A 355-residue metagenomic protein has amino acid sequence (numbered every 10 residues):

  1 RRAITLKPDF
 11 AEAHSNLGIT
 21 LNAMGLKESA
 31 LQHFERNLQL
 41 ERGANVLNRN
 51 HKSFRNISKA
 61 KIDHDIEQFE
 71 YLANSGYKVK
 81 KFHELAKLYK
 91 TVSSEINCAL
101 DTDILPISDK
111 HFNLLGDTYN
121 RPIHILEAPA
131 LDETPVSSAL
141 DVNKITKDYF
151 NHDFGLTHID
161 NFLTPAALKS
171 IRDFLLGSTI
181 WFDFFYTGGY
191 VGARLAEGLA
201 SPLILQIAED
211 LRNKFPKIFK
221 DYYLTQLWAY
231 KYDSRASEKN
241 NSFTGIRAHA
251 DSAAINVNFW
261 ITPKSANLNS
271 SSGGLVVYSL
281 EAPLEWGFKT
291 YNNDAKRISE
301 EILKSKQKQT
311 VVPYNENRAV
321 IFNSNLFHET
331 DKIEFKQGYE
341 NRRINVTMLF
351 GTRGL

Functional and structural regions predicted by a protein language model:
R2-T5, Q39: Conserved structural position within tetratricopeptide repeats
E12-N22: Conserved alpha-helical positions within TPR/SEL1-like repeat arrays
N37-A319, N325-L355: Fe(II)/2-oxoglutarate oxygenase catalytic core
